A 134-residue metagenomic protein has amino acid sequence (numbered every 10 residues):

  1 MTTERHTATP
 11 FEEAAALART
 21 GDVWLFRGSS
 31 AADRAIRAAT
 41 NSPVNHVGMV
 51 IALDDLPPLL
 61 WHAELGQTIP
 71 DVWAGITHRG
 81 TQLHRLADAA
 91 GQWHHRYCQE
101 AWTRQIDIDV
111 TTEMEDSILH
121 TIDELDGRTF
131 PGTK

Functional and structural regions predicted by a protein language model:
M1-K134: Cysteine-nucleophile amide-bond enzymes
